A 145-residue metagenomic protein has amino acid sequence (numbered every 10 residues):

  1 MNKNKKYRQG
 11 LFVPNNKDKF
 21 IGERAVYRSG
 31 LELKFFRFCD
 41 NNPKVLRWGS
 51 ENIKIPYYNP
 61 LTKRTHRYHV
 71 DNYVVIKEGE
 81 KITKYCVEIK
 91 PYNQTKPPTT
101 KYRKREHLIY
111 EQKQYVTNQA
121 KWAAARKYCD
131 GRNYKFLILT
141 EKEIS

Functional and structural regions predicted by a protein language model:
M1-S145: Electrostatic, structured charged patches in enzyme active sites and in nucleic-acid/phosphate-binding
